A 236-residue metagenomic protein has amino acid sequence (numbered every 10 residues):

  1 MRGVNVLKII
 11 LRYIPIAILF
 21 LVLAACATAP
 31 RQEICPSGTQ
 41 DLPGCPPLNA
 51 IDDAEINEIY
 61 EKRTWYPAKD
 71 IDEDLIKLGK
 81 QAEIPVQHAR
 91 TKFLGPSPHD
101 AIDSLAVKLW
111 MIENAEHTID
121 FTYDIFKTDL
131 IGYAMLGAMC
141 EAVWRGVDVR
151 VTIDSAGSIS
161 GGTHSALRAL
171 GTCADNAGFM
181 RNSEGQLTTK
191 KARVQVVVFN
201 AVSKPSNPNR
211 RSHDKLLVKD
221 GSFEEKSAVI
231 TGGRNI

Functional and structural regions predicted by a protein language model:
V4-I14: Bacterial N-terminal signal peptides that target proteins for export
P15-F20: Hydrophobic helical h-region of N-terminal Sec-dependent signal peptides in bacterial secretory/periplasmic proteins
C26-A27, R31-T118, I125-I236: HKD-type phospholipase D/PLD-like phosphodiesterase module
